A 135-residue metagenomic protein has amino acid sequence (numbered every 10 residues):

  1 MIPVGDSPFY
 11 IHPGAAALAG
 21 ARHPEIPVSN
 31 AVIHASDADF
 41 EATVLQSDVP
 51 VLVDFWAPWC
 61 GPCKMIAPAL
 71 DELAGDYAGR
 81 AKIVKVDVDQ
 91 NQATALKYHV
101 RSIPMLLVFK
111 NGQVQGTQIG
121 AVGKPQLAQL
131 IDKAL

Functional and structural regions predicted by a protein language model:
M1-V32: N-terminal targeting signals for export/organelle localization
V32-V51, Q92: A short beta-strand-turn-helix
S36, W56, K82-V84: Conserved Rossmann-like nucleotide-binding pocket used by diverse enzymes that bind dinucleotide cofactors
D48-V49, W56-W59, S102: Short pre-active-site segment immediately N-terminal to redox-active cysteine/selenocysteine motifs in thiol-based
L52-V53, I83, L106: Hydrophobic beta-strand anchors of alpha/beta hydrolase catalytic cores
P62-Y77: Typically the conserved alpha-helix immediately C-terminal to a functionally engaged Cys/Sec in thioredoxin-like
L73, V88-A95: Structural microenvironment flanking redox-active thiols in thiol-disulfide oxidoreductases
V108-L135: Non-catalytic, surface beta->alpha helical segment in thiol-disulfide oxidoreductase systems
